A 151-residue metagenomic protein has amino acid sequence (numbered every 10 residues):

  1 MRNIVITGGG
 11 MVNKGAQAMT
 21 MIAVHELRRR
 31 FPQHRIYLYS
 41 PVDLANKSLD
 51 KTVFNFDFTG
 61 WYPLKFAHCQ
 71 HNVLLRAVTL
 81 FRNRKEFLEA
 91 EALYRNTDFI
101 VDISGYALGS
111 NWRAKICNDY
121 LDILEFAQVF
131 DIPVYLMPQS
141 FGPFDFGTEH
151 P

Functional and structural regions predicted by a protein language model:
R2-P143: Aromatic- and Gly/Pro-rich donor/ligand-binding loops that form nucleotide- or phosphate-bearing donor binding pockets
T148-P151: Short, electropositive alpha-helical surface patch
